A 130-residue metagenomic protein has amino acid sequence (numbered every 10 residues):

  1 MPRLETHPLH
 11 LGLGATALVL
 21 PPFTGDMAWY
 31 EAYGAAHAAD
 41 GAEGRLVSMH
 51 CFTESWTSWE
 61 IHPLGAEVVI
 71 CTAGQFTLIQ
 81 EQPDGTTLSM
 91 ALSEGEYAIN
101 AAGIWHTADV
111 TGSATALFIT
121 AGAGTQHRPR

Functional and structural regions predicted by a protein language model:
M1-G12, T107-R130: Double-stranded beta-helix
M1-S58: A short, N-terminal "cap"/entry segment at the start of jelly-roll beta-barrel domains of the cupin/DSBH fold
A42-E43, F52-W56, A73-T77, D84 (+1 more regions): Short, charged/polar surface micro-motifs in flexible loops or helix N-caps
G44, G65-V68, S113-A114: Short, surface-exposed beta-edge/turn micro-motifs
E54-V68, G85-T86: A short beta-loop-beta micro-motif enriched in histidine and acidic residues
P63-L78, Q82, I119: Short, conserved beta-strand element in jelly-roll/cupin
Q75-T77, E96, T115: Structural motif
Q82-A102: Short acidic-glycine-tyrosine-enriched beta hairpin
